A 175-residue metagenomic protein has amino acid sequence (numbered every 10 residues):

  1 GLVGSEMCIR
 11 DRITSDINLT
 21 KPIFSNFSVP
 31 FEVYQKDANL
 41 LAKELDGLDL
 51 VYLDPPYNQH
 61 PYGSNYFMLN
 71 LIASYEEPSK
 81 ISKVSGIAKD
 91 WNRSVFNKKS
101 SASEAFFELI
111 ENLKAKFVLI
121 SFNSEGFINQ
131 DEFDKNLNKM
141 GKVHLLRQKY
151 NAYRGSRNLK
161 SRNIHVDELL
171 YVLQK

Functional and structural regions predicted by a protein language model:
S5-N65, E76-K89: SAM-dependent nucleic-acid methyltransferase catalytic core
N39-L41, F106-L109, R157-L159: Generic recognition of flexible, low-complexity loop/linker segments
E44-G47, P61-M68, N129-F133, S156-R157: A short acidic (Asp/Glu
Y52-D54, L119, V172: Structural motif
Q59-L113: SAM-dependent methyltransferase catalytic-core segment centered on the flexible catalytic loop and adjoining short
V95-H144, Q148: Conserved Class I SAM-dependent methyltransferase catalytic core
Q130-D134, M140-K175: Class I S-adenosyl-L-methionine
